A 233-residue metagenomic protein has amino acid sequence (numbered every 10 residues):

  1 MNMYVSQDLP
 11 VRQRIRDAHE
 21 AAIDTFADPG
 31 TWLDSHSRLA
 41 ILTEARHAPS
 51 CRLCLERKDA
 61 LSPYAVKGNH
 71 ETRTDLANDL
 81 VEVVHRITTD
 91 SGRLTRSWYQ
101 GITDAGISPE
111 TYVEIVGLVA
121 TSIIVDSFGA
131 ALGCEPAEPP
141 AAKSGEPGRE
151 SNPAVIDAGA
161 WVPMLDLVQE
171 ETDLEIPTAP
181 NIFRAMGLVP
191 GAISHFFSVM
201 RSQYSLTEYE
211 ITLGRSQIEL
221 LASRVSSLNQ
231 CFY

Functional and structural regions predicted by a protein language model:
M1-Y233: Hydrophobic alpha-helical segments
